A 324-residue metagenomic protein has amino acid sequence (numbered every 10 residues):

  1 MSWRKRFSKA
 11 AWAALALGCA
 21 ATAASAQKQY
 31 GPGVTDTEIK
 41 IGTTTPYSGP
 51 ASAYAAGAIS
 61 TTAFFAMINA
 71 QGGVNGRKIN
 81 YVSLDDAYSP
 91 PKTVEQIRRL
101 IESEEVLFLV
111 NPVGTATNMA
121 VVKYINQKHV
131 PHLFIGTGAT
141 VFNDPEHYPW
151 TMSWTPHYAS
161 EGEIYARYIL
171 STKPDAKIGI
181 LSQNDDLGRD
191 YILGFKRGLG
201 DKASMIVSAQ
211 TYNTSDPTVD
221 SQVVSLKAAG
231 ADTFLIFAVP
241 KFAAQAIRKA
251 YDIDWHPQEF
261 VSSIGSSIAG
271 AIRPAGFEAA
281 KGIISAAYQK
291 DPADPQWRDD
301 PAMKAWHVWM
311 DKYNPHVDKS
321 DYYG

Functional and structural regions predicted by a protein language model:
M1-W12: Bacterial N-terminal signal peptides that target proteins for export
A11-A21: Bacterial N-terminal signal peptides
Q27-Q29, E38, A53-I59, A66 (+4 more regions): Beta-alpha junction/loop-to-helix N-cap segments that form part of ligand/metal-binding clefts
T37-A56, V113, K177-L181: Short beta-strand segments enriched in small/hydrophobic residues
T37-I41, G76-N80, S103-F108, Q127-H132 (+6 more regions): Loop/turn elements at helix/coil->beta-strand transitions in domains of secreted/extracellular proteins
P91-E95, T140-N143, Y148-I253, Q296-K304: Extracellular/periplasmic Venus flytrap/periplasmic-binding protein
L100-V113, L133-I135, I178-S182, G230-P240 (+3 more regions): Periplasmic-binding protein-like
A250-G324: Extracellular/periplasmic periplasmic-binding protein-like sensory domains
